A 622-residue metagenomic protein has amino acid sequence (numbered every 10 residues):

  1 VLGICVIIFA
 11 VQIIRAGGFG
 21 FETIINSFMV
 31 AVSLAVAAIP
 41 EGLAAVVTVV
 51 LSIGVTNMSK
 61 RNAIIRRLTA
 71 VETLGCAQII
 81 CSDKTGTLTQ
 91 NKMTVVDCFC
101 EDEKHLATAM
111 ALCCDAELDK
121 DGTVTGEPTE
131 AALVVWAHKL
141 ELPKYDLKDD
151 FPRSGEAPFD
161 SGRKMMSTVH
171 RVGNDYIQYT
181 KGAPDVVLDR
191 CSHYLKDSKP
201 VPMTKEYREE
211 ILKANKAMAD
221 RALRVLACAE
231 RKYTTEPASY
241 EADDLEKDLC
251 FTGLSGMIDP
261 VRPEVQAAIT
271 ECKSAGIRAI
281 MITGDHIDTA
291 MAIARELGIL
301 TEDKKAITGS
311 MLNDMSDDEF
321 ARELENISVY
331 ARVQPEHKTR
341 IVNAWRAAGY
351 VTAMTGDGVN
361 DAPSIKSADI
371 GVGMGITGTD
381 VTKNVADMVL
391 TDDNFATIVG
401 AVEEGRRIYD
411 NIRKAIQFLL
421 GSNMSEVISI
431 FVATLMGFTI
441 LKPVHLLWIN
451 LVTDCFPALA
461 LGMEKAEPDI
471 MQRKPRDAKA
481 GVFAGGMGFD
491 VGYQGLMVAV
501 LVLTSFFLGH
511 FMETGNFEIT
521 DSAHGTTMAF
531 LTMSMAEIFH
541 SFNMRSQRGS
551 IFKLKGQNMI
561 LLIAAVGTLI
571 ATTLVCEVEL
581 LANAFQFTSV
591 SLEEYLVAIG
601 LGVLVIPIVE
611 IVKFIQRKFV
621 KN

Functional and structural regions predicted by a protein language model:
V1-P475, A480-F483, L496, F511 (+3 more regions): Conserved cytosolic headpiece of P-type ATPases
I4, L501, A536-F539, A571: Membrane-embedded alpha-helical transmembrane segments of multi-pass integral membrane proteins
T453, T526-S541: Generic alpha-helical transmembrane segments
D490-S505: Alpha-helical transmembrane segments of multi-pass integral membrane proteins
D521: A glycine- and small/hydrophobic-rich beta-loop-beta segment that serves as a flexible "lid/hinge" or phosphate-binding
M544: A C-terminal functional module that forms or caps the active site or interfaces directly with catalytic machinery
